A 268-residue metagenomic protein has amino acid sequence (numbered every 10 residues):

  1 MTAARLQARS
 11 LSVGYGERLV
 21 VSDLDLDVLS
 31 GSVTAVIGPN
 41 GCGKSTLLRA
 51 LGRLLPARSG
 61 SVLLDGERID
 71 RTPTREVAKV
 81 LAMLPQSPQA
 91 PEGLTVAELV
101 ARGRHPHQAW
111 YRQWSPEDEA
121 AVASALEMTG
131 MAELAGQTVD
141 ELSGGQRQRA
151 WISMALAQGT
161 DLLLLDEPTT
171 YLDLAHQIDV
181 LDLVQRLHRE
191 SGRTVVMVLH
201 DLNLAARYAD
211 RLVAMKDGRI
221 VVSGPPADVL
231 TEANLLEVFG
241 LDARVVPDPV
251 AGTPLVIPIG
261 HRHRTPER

Functional and structural regions predicted by a protein language model:
L6, V21-D23: Conserved structural motif at the start of ABC-family nucleotide-binding domains
I37-P39: The feature captures the beta-strand-to-loop junction immediately N-terminal to the Walker
G52: Helix-to-loop junction immediately C-terminal to a conserved catalytic motif
G60-R68, V77: Conserved ABC transporter NBD signature motif
A101, P116-L134: Conserved ABC ATPase "signature" region
Q113, T138-L142, Q146: Conserved ABC ATPase signature
L163-E167: Catalytic Walker B motif of ABC-type/P-loop ATPase nucleotide-binding domains
